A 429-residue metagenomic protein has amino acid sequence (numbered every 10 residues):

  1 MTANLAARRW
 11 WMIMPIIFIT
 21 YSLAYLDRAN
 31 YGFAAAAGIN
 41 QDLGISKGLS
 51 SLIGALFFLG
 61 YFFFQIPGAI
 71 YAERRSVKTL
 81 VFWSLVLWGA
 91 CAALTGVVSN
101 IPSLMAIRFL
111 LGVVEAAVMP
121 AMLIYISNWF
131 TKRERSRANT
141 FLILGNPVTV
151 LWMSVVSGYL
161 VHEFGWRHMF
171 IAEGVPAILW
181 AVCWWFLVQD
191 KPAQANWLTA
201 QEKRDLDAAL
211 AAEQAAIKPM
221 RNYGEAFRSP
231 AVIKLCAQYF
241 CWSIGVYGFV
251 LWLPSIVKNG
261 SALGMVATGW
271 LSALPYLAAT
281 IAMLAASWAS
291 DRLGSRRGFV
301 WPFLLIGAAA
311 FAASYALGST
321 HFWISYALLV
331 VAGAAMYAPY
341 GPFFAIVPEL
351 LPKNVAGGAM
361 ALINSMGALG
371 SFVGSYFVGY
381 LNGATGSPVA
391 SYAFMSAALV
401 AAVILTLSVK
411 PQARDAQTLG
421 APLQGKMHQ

Functional and structural regions predicted by a protein language model:
G32-F33, S229-S287, Y340, F344 (+1 more regions): Extracytoplasmic gate region of multi-pass secondary transporters
G44, S76, V97-S103, V114 (+5 more regions): Helix-breaking motifs and short loop linkers at transmembrane-helix boundaries and internal kinks in secondary membrane
F63-P102: Conserved MFS/SLC helix-loop-helix module at the cytosolic interface between two early adjacent transmembrane helices
F64-S76, M283-S295, N382: Helix-to-loop junctions at the C-terminal end of transmembrane segments in multipass secondary transporters
E73-L85, D291-L304: Cytoplasmic membrane-interface "Motif A"-like loop-to-helix N-cap segments of 12-TM Major Facilitator Superfamily
I107-G145: Cytoplasmic helix-loop-helix junction between adjacent transmembrane helices in 12-TM secondary transporters
L142-A195: Helix-loop-helix hairpin linking two adjacent transmembrane segments in secondary transporters
R296-I346: C-terminal transmembrane helical hairpin of 12-TM major facilitator-type secondary transporters
